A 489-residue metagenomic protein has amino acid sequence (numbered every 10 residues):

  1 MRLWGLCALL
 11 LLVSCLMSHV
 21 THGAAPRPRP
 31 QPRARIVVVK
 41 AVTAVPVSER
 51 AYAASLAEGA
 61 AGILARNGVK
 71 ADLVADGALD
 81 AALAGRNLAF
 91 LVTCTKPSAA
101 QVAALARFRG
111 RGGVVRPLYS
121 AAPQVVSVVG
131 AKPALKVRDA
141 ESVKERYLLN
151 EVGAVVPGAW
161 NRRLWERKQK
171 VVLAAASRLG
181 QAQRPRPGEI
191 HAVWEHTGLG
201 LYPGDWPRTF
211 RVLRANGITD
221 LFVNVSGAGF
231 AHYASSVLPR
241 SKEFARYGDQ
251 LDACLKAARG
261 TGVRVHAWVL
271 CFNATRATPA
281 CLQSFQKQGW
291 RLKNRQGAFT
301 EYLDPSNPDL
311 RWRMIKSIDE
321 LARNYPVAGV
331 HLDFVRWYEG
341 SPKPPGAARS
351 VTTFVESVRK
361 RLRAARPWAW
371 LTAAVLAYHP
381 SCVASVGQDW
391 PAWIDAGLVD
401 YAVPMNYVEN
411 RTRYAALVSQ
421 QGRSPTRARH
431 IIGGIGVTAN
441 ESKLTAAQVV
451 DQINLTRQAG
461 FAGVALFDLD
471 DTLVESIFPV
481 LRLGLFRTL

Functional and structural regions predicted by a protein language model:
A24-G85, A140, K144, E151 (+3 more regions): Aromatic-Pro/Gly-enriched surface loop or interdomain linker that acts as a lid/target-recognition segment
I63, N67, D205-F230, N324-G329 (+1 more regions): Catalytic domains of carbohydrate-active enzymes, especially glycoside hydrolases
T95-V156: A glycine-rich, often tryptophan-bearing local segment used as a flexible ligand/cofactor-contacting loop or short
V128, Y233-F244, N273-A298, V335-P345: Aromatic- and acidic-residue-enriched segments that line the glycan-binding/catalytic groove of carbohydrate-active
R186-V193, G200, L251, H266-N324: Active-site-adjacent "subsite" loops/lids of carbohydrate-active enzymes
V193, R264-F272, H331-V335, A347-V386 (+1 more regions): Aromatic-lined carbohydrate-recognition surfaces of secreted/lumenal glycan-active proteins
W370-V403, V408-R411: Substrate-binding cleft/loops of secretory-pathway carbohydrate-active enzymes
D400-Y414, Q421, I431-L489: Substrate-binding cleft of secreted/luminal carbohydrate-active enzymes
